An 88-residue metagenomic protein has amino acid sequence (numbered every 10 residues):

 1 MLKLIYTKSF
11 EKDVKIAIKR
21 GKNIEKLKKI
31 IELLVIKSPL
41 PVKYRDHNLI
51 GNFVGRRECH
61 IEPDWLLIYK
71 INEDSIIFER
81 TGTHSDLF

Functional and structural regions predicted by a protein language model:
M1-E58, P63, I71-I77, S85-F88: Basic, Lys/Arg-enriched alpha-helical interface segments
